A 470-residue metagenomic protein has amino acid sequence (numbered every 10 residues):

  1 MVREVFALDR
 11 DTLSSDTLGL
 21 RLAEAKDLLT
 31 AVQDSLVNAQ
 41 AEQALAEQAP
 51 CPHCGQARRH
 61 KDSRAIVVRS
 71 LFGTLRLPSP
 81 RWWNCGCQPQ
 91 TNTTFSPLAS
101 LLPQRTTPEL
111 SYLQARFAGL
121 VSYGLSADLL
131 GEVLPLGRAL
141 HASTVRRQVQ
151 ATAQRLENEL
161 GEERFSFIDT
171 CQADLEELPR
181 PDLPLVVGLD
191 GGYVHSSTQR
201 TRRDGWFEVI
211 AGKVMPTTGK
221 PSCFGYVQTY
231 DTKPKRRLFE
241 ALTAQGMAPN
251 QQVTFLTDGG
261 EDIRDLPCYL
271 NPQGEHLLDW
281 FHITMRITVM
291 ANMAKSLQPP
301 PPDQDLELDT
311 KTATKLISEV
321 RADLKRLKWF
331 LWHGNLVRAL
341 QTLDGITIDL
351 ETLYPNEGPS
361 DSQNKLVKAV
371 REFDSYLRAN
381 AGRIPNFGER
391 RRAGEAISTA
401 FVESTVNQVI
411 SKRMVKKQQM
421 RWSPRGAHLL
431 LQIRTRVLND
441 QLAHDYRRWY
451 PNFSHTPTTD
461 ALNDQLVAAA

Functional and structural regions predicted by a protein language model:
M1-D34, S79-A470: Catalytic center-proximal scaffold of phosphoryl-transfer enzymes
K26-Q40, D62-F72: Short Cys/His-rich Zn2+-coordinating modules
Q40-P50, R64, L77-P80: Short metal-coordination and nucleic-acid-contact micro-motifs, chiefly zinc-binding Cys/His arrays
P50-P52, L175-E176: Charge-rich, acidic-biased intrinsically disordered regions
C51-C54, N84-C85: Short cysteine-rich clusters marking metal-coordination/redox-active sites
G55-R59, P89-N92: Cys/His-rich microdomains that often coordinate metals
H60-K61, V68-R76, V186, V194: N-terminal low-complexity, intrinsically disordered segments
